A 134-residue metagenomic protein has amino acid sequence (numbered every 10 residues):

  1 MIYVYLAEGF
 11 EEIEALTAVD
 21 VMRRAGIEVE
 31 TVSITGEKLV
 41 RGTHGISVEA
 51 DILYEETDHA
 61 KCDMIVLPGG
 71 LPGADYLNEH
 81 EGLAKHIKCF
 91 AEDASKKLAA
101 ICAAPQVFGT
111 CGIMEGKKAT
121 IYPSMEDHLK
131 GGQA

Functional and structural regions predicted by a protein language model:
M1-Y5, G9-F10, R23-I34, A50-A134: Active-site-adjacent pocket-lining segments in enzyme domains
F10-A15, L39: Short N-terminal binding/cap micro-motifs at the start of the first secondary-structure element
A15-T17, R23: Hydrophobic side chains within alpha-helical segments
L16, S33-G36: Short glycine/proline-centered loop/turn elements that form peptide/ligand docking sites
T17-A18, H86: Hydrophobic residues within alpha-helices that form the first helical element adjacent to the glycine-rich loop
L39-D51: A cross-family phosphate/adenosyl-ligand binding-site feature
